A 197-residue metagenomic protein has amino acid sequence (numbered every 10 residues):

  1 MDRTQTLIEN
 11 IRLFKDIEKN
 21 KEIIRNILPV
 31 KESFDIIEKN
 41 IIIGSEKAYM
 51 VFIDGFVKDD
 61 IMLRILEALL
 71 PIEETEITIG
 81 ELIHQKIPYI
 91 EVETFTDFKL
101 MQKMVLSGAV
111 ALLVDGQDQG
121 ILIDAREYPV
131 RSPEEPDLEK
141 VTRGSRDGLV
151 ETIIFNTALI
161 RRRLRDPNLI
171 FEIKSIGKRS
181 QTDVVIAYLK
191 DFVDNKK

Functional and structural regions predicted by a protein language model:
M1-K197: Membrane-embedded alpha-helical signal segments
